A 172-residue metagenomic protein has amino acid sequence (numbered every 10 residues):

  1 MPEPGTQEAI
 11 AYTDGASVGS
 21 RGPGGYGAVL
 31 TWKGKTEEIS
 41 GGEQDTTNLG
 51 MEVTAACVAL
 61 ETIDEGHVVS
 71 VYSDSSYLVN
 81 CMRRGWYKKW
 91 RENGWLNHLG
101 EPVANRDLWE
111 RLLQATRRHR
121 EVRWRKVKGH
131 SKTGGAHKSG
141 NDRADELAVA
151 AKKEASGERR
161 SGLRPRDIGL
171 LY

Functional and structural regions predicted by a protein language model:
M1-G50, T54, V58-H67, M82 (+2 more regions): RNase H-like nuclease fold core
T13-P23, E38, A56-D142, L171: RNase H catalytic domain
